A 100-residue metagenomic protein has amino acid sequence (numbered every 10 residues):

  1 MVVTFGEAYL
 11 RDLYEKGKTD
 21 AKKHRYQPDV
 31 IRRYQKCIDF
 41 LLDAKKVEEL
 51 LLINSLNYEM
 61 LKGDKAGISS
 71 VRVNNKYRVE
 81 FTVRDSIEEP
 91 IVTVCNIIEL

Functional and structural regions predicted by a protein language model:
M1-I38: Arg/Lys-rich, positively charged N-terminal/basic patches that mediate binding to nucleic acids
M1-V3, R11, E48, L56-E59 (+1 more regions): Flexible, active-site-adjacent loop/turn segments at secondary-structure boundaries
G6, V30, Y34-C37, N57 (+3 more regions): Amphipathic alpha-helical interface surfaces
E15, K46, S86: Residue-level marker of positions within ordered structural domains that often coincide with functionally constrained
I31-L52: Generic amphipathic, hydrophobic interface segment in small proteins and small subunits
K45-S69: A short, surface-exposed loop/turn module that caps and links secondary-structure elements
K62, I68-L100: Enriched for short, Lys/Arg-rich terminal
